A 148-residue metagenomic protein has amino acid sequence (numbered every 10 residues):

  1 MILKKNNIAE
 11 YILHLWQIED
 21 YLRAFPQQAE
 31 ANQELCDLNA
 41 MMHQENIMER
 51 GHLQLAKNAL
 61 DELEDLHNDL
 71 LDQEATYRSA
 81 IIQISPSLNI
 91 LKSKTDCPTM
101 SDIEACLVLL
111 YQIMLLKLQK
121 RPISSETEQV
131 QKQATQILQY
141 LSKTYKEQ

Functional and structural regions predicted by a protein language model:
M1-G51: N-terminal interaction modules that seed assembly of large macromolecular complexes
K5-I8, L15, L53-A56, E74-I81 (+1 more regions): Amphipathic, non-membrane alpha-helical segments in soluble helical-bundle scaffolds
Q17, D37, M41, L55-E62 (+3 more regions): Charged, amphipathic alpha-helical oligomerization/scaffolding segments
Y21, M41, L66, S87 (+2 more regions): Residues that form generic nucleotide/phosphate-binding pockets
A24-Q28, Q44-M48, D69-D72, S93-C97 (+2 more regions): Intrinsically disordered or highly flexible coil/loop and linker segments, enriched in small and charged/polar residues
E34-E74: Heme-based O2/NO sensor domains and their adjacent alpha-helical segments, primarily globin folds but also including
N68-S101, L109: Charged linear interaction tracts used for macromolecular binding and regulation
I90-Q148: Glycine-rich, aromatic-bearing surface loops/beta-hairpins
